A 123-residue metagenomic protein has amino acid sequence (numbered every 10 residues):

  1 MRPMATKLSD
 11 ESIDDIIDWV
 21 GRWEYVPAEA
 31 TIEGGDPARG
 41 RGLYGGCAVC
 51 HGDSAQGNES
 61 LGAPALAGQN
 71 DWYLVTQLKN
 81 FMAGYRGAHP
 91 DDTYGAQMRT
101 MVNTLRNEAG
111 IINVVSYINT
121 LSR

Functional and structural regions predicted by a protein language model:
M1-K7, G52, Q56-G87, R99-T104: Gly/Gly-Pro-rich "capping" loops immediately C-terminal to redox-active cysteine motifs in periplasmic/lumenal
T6-A28, T100-R123: C-terminal capping alpha-helices of c-type cytochrome domains
L8, I32-R39, L66, R106: Extracytoplasmic/periplasmic, Sec-exported soluble proteins
S12-I16, D36, L43, N70 (+3 more regions): Stable alpha-helical elements in mature extracytoplasmic
I16, V20, G40, G45-S54 (+2 more regions): The canonical Cys-X-X-Cys-His
G21-Y44, G62, S122-R123: Electrostatic cytochrome c docking/interface patches
I32-E33, Q56-E59, Y94-G95: N-terminal alpha-helical segment
